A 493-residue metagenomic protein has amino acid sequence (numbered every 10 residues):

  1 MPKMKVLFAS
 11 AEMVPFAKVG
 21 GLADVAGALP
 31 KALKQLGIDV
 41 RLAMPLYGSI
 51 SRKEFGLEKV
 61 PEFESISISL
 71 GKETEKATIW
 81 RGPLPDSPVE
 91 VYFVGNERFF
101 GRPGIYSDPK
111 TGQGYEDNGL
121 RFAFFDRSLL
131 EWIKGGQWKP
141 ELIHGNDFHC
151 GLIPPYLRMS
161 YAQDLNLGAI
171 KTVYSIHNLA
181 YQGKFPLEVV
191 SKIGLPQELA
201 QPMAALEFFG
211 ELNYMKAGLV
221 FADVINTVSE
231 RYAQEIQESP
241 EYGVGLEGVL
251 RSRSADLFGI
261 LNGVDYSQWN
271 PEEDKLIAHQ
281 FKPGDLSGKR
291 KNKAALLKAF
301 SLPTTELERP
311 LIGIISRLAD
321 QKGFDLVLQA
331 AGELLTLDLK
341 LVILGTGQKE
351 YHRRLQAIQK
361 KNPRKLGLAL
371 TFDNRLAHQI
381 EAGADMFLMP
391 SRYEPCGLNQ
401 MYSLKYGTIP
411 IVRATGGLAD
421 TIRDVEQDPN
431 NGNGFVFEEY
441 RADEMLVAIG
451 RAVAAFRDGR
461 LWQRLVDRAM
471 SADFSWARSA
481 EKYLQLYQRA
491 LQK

Functional and structural regions predicted by a protein language model:
M1-K493: Catalytic cores of nucleotide-sugar-dependent glycosyltransferases that transfer UDP/GDP/TDP-activated
